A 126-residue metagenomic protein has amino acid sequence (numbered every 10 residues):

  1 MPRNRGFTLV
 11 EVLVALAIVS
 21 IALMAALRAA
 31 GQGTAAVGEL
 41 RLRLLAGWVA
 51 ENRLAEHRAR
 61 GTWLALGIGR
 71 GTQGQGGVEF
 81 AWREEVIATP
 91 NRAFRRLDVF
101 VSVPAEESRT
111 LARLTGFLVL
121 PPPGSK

Functional and structural regions predicted by a protein language model:
M1-R5: Positively charged n-region of N-terminal signal peptides that target proteins for export
F7, L13-A17, A30-K126: Flexible, low-complexity segments enriched in proline/glycine/serine and punctuated by aromatic residues
I21-A25, A29-A30: Short, strongly hydrophobic transmembrane alpha-helices
